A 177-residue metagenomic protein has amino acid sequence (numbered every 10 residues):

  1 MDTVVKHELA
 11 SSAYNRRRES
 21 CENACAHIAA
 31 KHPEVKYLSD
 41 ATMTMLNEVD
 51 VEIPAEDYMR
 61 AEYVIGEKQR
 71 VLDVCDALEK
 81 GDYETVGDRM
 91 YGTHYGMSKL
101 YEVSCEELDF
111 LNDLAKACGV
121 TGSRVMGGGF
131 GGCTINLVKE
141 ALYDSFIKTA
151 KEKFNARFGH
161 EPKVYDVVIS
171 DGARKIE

Functional and structural regions predicted by a protein language model:
D2-G122, L137-E177: C-terminal nucleotide
G131-L137: Short beta-strand->loop micro-motif that forms the acidic, two-metal-ion catalytic signature in nucleotide-processing
